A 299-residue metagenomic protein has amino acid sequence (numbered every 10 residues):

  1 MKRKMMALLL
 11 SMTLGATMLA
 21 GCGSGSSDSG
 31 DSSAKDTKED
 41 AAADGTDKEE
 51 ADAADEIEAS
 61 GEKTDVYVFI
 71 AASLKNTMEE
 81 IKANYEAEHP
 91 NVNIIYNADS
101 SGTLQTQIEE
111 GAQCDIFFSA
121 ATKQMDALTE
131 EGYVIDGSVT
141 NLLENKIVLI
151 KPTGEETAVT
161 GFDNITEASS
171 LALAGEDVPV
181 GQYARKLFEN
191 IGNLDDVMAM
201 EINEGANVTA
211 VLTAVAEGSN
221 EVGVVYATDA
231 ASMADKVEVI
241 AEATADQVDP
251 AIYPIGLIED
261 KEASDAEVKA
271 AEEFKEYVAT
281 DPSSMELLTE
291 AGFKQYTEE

Functional and structural regions predicted by a protein language model:
M1-M5: Positively charged n-region of N-terminal signal peptides that target proteins for export
A7-T13: Sec-dependent N-terminal signal peptides
T17-G21: C-terminal motif of bacterial Sec signal peptides marking the signal peptidase cleavage site
S24-A83, G102, T122, E130 (+2 more regions): Exported/periplasmic ABC-transporter solute-binding proteins
A83-Y96: Signal peptide-proximal N-terminal region of secreted/periplasmic/extracellular or secretory-lumen proteins
N91, Q113-C114, N220: Short, high-confidence coil segments that cap the C-terminus of an alpha-helix and link into the following beta-strand
I95, Q105, E110-D163: Glycine/small-residue-rich loop that forms an oxyanion/phosphate-binding "nest" at active or ligand-binding sites
D99: Cofactor-binding loops of NAD(P)H-dependent oxidoreductases, dominated by short-chain dehydrogenase/reductases
